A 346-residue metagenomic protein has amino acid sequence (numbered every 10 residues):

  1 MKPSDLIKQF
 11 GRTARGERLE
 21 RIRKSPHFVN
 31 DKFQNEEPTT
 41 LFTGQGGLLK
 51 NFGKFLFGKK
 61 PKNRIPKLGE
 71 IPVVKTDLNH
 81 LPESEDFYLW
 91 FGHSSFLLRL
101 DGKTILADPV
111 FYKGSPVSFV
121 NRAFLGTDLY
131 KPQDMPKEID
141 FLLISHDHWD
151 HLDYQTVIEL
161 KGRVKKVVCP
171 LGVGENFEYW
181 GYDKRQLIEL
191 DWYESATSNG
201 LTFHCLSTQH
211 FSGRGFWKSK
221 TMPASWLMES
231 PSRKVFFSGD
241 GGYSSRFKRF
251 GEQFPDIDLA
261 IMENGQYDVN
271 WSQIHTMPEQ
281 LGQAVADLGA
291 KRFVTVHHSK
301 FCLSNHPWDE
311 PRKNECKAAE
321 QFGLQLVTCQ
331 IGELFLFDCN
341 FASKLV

Functional and structural regions predicted by a protein language model:
M1-L125, Y130-K131, S230-F237, D258-G265: Metallo-beta-lactamase
S4-G11, G16-E17, R21-E36, D140-F141 (+4 more regions): Cap/insert and terminal regions of metallo-dependent hydrolase folds
K62-E85, C169-R233, K313-F341: Metallo-beta-lactamase
S95-R99, T197-I257, S272, T276-Q280: Catalytic core of the metallo-beta-lactamase
A107-D108, K166-V168, K184-W192, D258-E263: Short hydrophobic/aromatic-enriched beta-strand-loop microsegments
P109-F111, D147, T208-H210, G239-G241 (+2 more regions): Active-site metal-binding loops of divalent metal-dependent hydrolases
S115, L152, F177, G213 (+2 more regions): Glycine/Thr-rich phosphate-binding loops of Rossmann-like dinucleotide-binding domains
N121-V168, P255-I261: Active-site metal-binding motif and surrounding structural segment of the metallo-beta-lactamase
